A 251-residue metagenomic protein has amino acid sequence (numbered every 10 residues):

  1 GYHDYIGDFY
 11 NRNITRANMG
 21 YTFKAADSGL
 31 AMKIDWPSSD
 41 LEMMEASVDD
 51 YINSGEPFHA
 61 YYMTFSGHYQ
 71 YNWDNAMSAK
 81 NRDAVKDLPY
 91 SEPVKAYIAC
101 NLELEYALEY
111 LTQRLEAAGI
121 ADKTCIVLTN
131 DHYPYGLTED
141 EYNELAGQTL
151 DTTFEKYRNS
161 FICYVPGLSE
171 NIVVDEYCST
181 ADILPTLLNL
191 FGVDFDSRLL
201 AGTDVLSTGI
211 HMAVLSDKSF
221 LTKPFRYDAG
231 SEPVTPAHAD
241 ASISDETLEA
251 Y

Functional and structural regions predicted by a protein language model:
G1-Y251: Solvent-exposed soluble domains appended to multi-pass membrane proteins
